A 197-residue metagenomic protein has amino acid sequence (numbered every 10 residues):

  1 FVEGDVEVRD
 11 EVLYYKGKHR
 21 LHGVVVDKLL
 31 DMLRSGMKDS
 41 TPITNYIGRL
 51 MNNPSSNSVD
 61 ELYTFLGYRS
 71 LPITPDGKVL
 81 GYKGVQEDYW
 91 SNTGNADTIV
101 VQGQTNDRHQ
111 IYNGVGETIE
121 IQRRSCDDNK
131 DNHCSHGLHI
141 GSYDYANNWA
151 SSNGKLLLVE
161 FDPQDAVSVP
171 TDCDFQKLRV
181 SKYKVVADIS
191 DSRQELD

Functional and structural regions predicted by a protein language model:
F1-L13: An N-terminal, globular interaction/scaffold subdomain
V6-E7, V59, L138-H139: Generic low-polarity alpha-helical segments
G17: Accessory nucleic-acid engagement and inter-domain coupling regions that lie outside the RecA/P-loop ATPase cores
R20, V24-H133: ADP-ribose/NAD+-binding catalytic cleft of ART/PARP-like enzymes
I121-R193: ADP-ribosyltransferase catalytic core
E195-D197: Long, low-complexity intrinsically disordered regions
